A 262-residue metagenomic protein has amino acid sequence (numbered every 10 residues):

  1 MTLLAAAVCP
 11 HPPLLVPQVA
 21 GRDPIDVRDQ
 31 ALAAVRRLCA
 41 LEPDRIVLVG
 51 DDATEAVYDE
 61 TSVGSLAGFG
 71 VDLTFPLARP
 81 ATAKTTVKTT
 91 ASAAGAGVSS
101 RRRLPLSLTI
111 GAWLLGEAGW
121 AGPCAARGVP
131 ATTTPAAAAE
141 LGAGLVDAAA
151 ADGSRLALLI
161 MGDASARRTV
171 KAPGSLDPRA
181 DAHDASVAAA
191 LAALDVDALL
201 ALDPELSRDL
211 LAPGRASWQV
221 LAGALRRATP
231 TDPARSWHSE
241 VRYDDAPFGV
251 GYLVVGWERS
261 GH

Functional and structural regions predicted by a protein language model:
M1-A83, G95-R102, L108: A short aromatic-anchored loop/beta-hairpin motif
M1-L3, L77-A96, P230-P233, W257-H262: Actinobacteria-biased recognition of intrinsically disordered, low-complexity terminal regions
A33, V146-D147, H262: Non-transmembrane, aqueous-exposed alpha-helical and coiled segments at domain scale
P80-L145: Cap/lid and interdomain-hinge subdomains that line or gate substrate/regulatory clefts in soluble alpha/beta enzymes
T132, A137-S186: Active-site beta-strand/loop microenvironment that shapes enzyme catalytic pockets
L191-D244: Polyanion-binding loop/helix "lid" in catalytic or ligand-binding cores
D244-H262: Membrane-interface soluble catalytic domains
